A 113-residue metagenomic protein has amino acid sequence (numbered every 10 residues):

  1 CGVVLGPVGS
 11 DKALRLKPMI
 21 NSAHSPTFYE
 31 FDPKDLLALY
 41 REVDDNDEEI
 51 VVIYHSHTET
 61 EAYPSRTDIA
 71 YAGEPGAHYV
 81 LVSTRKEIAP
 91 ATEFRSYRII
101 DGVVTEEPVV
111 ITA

Functional and structural regions predicted by a protein language model:
C1-I50, T58-A113: Conserved beta-strand-loop surface patch within small alpha/beta domains used for substrate/adaptor or ligand engagement
I53: Conserved, mostly hydrophobic/aromatic
